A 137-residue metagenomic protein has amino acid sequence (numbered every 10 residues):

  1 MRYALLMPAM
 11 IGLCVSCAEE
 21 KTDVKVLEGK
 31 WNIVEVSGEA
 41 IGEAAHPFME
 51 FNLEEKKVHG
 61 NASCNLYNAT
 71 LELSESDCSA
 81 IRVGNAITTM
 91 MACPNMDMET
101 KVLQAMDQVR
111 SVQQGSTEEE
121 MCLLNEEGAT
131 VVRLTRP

Functional and structural regions predicted by a protein language model:
M1-A4: Positively charged n-region of N-terminal signal peptides that target proteins for export
C17-P137: Lipid interaction determinants
